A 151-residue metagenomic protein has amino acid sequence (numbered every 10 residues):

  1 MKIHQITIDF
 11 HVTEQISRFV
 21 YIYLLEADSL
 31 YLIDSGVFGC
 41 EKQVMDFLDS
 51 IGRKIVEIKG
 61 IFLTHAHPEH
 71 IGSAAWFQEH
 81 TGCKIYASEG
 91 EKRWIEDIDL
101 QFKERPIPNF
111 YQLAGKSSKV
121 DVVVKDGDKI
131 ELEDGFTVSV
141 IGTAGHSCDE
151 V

Functional and structural regions predicted by a protein language model:
M1-F10, P108-Q112, G135-V138: Short Pro/Gly-enriched beta-strand edge/turn motifs at strand-loop
M1-I51: Conserved beta-strand hairpin/beta-sheet module of binuclear metal-dependent hydrolase folds, prominently
T13-E14, G115, K119-D121, I141-A144: Short Gly/Pro-enriched turn/cap motifs at secondary-structure boundaries
R18-V20, K119, K125, C148-E150: Short beta-strand-initiation
L24-L25, D128-V151: Core dinuclear metal-dependent hydrolase active-site scaffold
L32-D34, G60-L63, S139-G142: Short catalytic-loop micro-motif centered on adjacent basic/acidic residues
V37-F38, P68, G145, D149: Short, glycine/acidic-enriched loop or turn micro-motifs at the edges of active sites
C40-E41, S50-I130: Active-site HxH/HxHxD metal-binding segment of metal-dependent hydrolases
